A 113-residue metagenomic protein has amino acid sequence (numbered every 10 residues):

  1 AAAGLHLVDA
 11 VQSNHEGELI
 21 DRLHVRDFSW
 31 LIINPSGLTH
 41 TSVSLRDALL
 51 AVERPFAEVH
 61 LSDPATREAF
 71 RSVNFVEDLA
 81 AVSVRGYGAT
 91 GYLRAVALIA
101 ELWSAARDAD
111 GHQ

Functional and structural regions predicted by a protein language model:
A1-L7: A short, N-terminal amphipathic alpha-helix
L7-G17: Short beta->alpha junction loops
D9-A10, A57, T66-Q113: Short, glycine-/small-residue-rich phosphate/pyrophosphate-handling segment
N14-H15, G37, Y87: Short beta->alpha linker loops
E18-R22, T41: Short acidic active-site motifs
R22-R26, A48, A95: CheY-like receiver
R26-F28, L50-A51, V73-D78: Short, hinge-like loop/turn segments at secondary-structure boundaries
W30-R67: Mid-chain, well-packed structural core segment of small domains
